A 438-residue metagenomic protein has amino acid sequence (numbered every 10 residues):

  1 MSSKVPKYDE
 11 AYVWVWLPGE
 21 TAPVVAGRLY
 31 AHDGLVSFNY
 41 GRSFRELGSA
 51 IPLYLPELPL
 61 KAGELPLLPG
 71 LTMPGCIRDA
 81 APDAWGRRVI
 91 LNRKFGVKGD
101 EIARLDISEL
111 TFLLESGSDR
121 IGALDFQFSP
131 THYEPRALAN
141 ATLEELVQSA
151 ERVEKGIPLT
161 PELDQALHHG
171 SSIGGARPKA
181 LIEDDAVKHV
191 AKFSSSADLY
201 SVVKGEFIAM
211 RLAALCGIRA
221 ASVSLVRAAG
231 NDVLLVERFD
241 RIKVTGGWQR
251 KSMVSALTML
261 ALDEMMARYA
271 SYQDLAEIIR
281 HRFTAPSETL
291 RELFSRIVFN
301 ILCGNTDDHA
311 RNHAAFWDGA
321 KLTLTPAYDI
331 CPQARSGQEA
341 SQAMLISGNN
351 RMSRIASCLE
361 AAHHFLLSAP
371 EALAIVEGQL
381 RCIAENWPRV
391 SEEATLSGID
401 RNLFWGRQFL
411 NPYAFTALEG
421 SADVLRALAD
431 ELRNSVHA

Functional and structural regions predicted by a protein language model:
M1-A310, A314-A438: Phosphate/dinucleotide-binding and metal-coordinating scaffold of catalytic cores in nucleotide-dependent enzymes
